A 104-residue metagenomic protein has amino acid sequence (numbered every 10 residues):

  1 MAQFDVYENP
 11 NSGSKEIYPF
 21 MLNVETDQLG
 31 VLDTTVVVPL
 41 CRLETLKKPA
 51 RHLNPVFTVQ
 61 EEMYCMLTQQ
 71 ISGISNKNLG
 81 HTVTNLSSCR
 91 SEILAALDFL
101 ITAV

Functional and structural regions predicted by a protein language model:
M1, K15, S87-S91: A generic "functional-site adjacency" signal
M1-A2, G30, Q70-I74: Short amphipathic alpha-helical segments, especially helix-boundary/capping motifs
Q3-V6, S14-V56: Compact nucleic-acid interaction/catalytic patches
S12, K48, T84-S88: Residue-level detector of secondary-structure boundary/capping sites
S12, T26, F99-T102: Residue-level marker of positions within ordered structural domains that often coincide with functionally constrained
G13, L43-E44, M63, S72: Residues that cap or initiate secondary-structure elements
T58-V104: C-terminal terminal-subdomain/extension
